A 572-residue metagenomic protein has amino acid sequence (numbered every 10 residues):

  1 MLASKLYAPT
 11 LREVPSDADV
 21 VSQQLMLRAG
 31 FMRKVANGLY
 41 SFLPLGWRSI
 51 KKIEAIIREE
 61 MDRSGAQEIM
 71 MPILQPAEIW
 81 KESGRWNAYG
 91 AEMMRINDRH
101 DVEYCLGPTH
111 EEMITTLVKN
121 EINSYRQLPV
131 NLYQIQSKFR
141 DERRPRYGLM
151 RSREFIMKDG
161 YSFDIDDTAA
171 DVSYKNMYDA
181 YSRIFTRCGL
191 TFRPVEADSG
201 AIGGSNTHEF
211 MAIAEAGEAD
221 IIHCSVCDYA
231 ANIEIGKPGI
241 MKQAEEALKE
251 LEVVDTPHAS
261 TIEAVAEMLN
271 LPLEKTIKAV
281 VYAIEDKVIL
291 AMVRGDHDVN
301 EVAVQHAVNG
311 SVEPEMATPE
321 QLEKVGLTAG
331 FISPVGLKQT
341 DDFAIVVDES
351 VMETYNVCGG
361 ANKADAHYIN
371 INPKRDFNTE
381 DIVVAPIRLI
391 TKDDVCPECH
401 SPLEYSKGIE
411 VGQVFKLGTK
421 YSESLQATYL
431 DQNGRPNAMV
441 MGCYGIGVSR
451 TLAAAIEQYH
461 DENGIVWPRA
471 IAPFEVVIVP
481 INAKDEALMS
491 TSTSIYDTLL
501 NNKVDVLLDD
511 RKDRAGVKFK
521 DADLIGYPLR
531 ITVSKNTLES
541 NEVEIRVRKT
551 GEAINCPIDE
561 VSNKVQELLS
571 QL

Functional and structural regions predicted by a protein language model:
M1-R28, T115-P145, T256-S260, Q458-E462: Charged, low-complexity intrinsically disordered tails and linkers
M1-R99, H110, Y161-G200, H297: TRNA-binding/sensing appendages of the translation machinery
G38-L43, I156-I165, E209, V411 (+1 more regions): Short, hydrophobic beta-strand segments
N87-Y104, A212-H223: Acidic, His- and aromatic-enriched active-site or binding-groove loops in soluble protein domains that engage sugars
E111-T116, R144-K158, I165-G442, V448: Extended, low-hydrophobicity, polar/charged segments
V265, G442-I471, E475: C-terminal, non-catalytic macromolecule-binding modules
G464-K518: Generic long, charged, amphipathic alpha-helical segments
Y496-C556, E560-V561: C-terminal structured "cap/appendage" subdomains that terminate the fold
